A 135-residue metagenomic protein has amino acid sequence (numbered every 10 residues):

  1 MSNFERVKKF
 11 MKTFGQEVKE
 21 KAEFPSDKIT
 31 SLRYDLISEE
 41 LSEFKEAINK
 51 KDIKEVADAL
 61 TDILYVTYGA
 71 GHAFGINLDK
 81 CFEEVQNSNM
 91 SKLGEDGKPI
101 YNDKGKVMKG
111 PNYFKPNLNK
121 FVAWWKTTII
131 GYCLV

Functional and structural regions predicted by a protein language model:
M1-L60, L64-V135: Flexible "arm" and connector segments at domain edges
